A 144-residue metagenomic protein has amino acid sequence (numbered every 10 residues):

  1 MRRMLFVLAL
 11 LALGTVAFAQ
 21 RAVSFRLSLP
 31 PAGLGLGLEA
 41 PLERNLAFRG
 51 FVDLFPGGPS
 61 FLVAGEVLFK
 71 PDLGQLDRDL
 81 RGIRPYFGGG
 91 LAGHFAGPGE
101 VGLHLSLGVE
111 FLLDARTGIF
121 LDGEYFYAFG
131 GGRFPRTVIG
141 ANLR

Functional and structural regions predicted by a protein language model:
M1-Q20: Cleavable N-terminal export/targeting peptides
A19-L27: Cleaved targeting-peptide boundary
S28-L34: Short polar catalytic/cofactor-binding loops
G33, V63-F69, G132-R144: Outer-membrane beta-barrel "beta-signal"
E39-G118: Gram-negative (and chloroplast) outer-membrane scaffold detector with strong preference for beta-barrel transmembrane
F111, Y127-G131: Membrane-helix boundary connector in multi-pass membrane proteins
D122-F126: C-terminal binding/interaction regions
